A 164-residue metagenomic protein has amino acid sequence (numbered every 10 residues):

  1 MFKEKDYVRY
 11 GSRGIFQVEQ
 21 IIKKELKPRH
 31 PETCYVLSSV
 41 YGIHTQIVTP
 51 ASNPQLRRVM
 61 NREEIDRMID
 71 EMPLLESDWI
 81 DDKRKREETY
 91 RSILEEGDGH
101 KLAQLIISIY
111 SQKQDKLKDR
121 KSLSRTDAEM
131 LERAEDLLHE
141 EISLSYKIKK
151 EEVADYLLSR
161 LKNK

Functional and structural regions predicted by a protein language model:
M1-R57: A positional/architectural concept
P54-K164: Charge/polar-rich, low-complexity and marginally structured segments
